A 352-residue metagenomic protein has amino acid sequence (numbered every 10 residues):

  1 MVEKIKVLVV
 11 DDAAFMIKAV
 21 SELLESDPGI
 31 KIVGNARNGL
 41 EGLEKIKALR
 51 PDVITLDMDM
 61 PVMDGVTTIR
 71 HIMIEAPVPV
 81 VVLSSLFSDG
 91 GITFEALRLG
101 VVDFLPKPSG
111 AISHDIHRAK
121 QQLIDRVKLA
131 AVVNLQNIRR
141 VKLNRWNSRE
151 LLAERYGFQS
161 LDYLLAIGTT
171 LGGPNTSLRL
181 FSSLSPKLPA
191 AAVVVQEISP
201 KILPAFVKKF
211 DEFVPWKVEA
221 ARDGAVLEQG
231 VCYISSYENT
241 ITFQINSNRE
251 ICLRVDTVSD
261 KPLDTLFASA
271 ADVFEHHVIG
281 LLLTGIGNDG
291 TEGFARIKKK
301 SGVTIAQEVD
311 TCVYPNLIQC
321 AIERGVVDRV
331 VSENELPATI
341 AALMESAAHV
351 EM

Functional and structural regions predicted by a protein language model:
V2-L8, A14-E25, G29, L40-E41 (+3 more regions): Conserved acid/base catalytic micro-environments in cytosolic active-site loops
K31-V33: Short beta-strand elements in bilobed, periplasmic/extracellular small-molecule ligand-binding domains
